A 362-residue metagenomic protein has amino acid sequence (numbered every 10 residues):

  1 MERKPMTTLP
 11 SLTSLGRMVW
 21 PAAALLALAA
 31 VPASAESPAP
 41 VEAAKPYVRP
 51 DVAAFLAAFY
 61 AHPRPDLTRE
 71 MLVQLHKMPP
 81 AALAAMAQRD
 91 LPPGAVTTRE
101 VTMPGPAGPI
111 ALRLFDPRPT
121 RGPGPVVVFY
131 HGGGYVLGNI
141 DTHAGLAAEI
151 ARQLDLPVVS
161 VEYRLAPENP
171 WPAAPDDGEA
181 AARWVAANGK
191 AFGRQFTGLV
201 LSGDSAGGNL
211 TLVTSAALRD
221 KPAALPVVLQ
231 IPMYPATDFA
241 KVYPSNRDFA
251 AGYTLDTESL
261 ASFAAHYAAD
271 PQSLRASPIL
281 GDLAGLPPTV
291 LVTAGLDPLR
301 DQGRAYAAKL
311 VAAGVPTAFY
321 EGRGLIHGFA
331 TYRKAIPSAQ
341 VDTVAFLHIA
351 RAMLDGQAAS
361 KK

Functional and structural regions predicted by a protein language model:
A35-F115, D355-K362: A glycine/proline-hinged amphipathic helix-loop "lid/cap" segment that gates access to hydrophobic ligand pockets
P123-G133: Short beta-strand element of the alpha/beta-hydrolase
D141-S160: Short amphipathic alpha-helix adjacent to the substrate-entry channel of hydrolases
N169-G189, F346: Alpha/beta-hydrolase active-site loop
A186-L201, K221-P222: Gly/Ser-rich "nucleophile elbow"/oxyanion-hole loop immediately N-terminal to the catalytic nucleophile in hydrolases
A216, D220-P271: Hydrolase active-site cap/lid region
L291-T293: Short beta-strand/loop motif that positions the catalytic acidic residue of the alpha/beta-hydrolase fold
I336-K362: Catalytic active-site module of serine/aspartate enzymes centered on a nucleophile-bearing elbow/loop
